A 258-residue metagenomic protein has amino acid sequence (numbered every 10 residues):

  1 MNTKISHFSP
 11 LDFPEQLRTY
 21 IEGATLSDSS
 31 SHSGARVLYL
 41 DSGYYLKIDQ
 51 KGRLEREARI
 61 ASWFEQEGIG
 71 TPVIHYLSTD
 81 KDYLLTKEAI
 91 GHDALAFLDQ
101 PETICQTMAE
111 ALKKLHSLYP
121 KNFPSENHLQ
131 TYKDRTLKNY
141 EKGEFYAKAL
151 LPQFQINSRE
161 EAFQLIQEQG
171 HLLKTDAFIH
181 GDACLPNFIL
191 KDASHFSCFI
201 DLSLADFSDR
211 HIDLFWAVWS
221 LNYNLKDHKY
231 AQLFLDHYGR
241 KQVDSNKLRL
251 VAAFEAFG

Functional and structural regions predicted by a protein language model:
M1-T25: Juxta-kinase regulatory segment immediately upstream of eukaryotic protein kinase catalytic domains
T3-K4, F8, S27-D28, R240-G258: Charged phosphate-binding loop/patch that engages nucleotide di/tri-phosphates or the phosphate backbone of nucleic
I5, E144-L151, H228-R240, G258: ATP/Mg2+ or Mg2+-diphosphate-binding catalytic cores that bind nucleotide phosphates or diphosphates via glycine-rich
F8-L17, K114-G181: An alpha-helical support segment within catalytic cores of ATP-dependent transferases
S27-H128, K191: ATP-binding pocket architecture of kinase catalytic cores
S62, V218, A252: A cross-family signal for key residues in well-ordered alpha-helices that form functional helical elements
D176-F178, K191-V243, R249: Active-site Asp-x-Gly
P186-L190: Hydrophobic residue at the +6 position relative to the catalytic HRD Asp in the kinase catalytic loop
